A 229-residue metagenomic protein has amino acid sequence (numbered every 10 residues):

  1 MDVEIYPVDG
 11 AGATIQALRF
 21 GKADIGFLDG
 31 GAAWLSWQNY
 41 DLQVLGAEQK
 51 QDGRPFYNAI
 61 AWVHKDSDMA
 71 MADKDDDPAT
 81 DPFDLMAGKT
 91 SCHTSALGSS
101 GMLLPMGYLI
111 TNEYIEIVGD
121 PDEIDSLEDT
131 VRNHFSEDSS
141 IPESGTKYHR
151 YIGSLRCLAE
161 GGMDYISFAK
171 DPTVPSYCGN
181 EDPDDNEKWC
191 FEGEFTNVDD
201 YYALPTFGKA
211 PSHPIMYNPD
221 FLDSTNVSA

Functional and structural regions predicted by a protein language model:
M1, L18, G26, C92-H93 (+3 more regions): Short, structured motif recognition centered on aromatic/hydrophobic residues
M1, W62-D77, A87, P183-A229: Extended ligand-binding regions for polar small-molecule ligands
M1-W34: Extracytoplasmic small-molecule ligand-binding "clamshell" domains of the periplasmic binding protein/Venus flytrap
I5-Q16, I117-R156, E160, P172: Short helix-initiation/N-cap motifs at beta->coil->alpha
A23, T90-A96, S144-G145, Y217-D220: Second-shell loop/turn segments in exported
F27-D41, Y108-T111, H149-T196: A ligand-binding cleft/hinge motif common to bilobed small-molecule-binding domains
A47-P121: A conserved helix-loop-strand patch within extracytoplasmic ligand-binding domains of the periplasmic binding
